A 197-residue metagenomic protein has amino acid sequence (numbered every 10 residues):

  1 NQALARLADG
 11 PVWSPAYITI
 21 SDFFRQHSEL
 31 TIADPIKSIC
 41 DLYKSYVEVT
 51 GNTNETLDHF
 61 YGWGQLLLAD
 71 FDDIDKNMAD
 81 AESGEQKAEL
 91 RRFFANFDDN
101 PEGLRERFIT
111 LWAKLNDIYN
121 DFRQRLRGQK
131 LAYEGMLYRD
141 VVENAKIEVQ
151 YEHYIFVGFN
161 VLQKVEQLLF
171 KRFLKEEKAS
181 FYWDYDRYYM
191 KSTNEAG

Functional and structural regions predicted by a protein language model:
A3-V149, K164, D186: Basic/charged alpha-beta structural segments of nucleotide/phosphate-handling enzymes
A16-I18, I155, S180-Y182: Hydrophobic/aromatic beta-strand patches that form the interior of the parallel beta-sheet core in alpha/beta enzyme
S38, G158, A196-G197: Generic detector of short, well-ordered, non-transmembrane alpha-helical segments enriched in hydrophobic residues
H59-Y61, I155, N194: Generic detector of intrinsically disordered, low-complexity, polar/charged segments
Q150-L162: Conserved P-loop NTPase "ATPase switch" module shared by AAA+ and STAND
E152, E166-G197: Conserved RecA-like helicase ATPase core segment that couples NTP binding/hydrolysis to strand translocation
